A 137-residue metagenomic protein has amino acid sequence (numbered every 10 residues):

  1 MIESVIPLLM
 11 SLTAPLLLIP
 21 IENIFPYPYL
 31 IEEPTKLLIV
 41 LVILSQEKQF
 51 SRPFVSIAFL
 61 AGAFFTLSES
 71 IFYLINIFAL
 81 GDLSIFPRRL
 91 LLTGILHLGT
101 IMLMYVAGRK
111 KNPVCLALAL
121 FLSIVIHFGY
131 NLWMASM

Functional and structural regions predicted by a protein language model:
M1-M137: Hydrophobic alpha-helical segments at protein termini of multi-pass membrane proteins
